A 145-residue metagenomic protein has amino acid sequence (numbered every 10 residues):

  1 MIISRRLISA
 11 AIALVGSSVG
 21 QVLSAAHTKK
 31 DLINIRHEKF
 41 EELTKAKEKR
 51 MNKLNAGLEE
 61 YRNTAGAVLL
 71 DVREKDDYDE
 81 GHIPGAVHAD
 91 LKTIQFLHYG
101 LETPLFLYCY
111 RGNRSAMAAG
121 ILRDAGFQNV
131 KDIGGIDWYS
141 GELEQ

Functional and structural regions predicted by a protein language model:
I2-V68, K75-P104, N113-Q145: Rhodanese-like catalytic fold shared by cysteine-dependent sulfurtransferases and DSP/PTP-type phosphatases
Y108: Short, surface-exposed ligand- or partner-binding patches at beta-edge/loop junctions that are enriched in aromatics
